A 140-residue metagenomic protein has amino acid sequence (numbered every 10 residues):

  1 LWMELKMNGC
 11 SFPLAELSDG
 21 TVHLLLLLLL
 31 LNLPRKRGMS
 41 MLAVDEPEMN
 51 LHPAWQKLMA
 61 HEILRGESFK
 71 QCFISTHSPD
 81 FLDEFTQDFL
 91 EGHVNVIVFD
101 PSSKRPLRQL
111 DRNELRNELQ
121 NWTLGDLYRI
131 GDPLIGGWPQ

Functional and structural regions predicted by a protein language model:
W2-P139: Switch/communication elements of ASCE P-loop NTPase nucleotide-binding domains
